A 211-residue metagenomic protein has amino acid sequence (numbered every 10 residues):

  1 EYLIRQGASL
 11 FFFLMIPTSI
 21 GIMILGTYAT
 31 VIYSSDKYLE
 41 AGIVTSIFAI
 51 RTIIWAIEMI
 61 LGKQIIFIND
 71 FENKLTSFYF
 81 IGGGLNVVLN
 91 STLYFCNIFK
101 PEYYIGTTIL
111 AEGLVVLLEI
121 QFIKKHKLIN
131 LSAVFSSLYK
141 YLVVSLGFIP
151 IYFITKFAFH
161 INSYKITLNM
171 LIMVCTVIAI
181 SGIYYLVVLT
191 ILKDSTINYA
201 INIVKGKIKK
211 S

Functional and structural regions predicted by a protein language model:
E1-F80: Specific pore-lining/lateral-gate transmembrane helices of multi-pass inner-membrane transport and insertion machines
Y2-G7, K74-L75, I129-L142: Membrane-helix boundary/juxtamembrane motif in polytopic membrane proteins
F12, G21-L25, E58, L85 (+3 more regions): Residue-level signal for transmembrane alpha-helical positions in Major Facilitator Superfamily
L25-T30, S34-Y38, D70-F71, L93-I98 (+2 more regions): Short helix-capping/hinge motifs at transmembrane helix termini and TM-loop junctions
E40-V44, K100, Y104, A133 (+3 more regions): Residue-level signature of transmembrane alpha-helical entry/exit and packing/kink sites in multi-pass membrane
G62-D70, I120-S136, Y164: Alpha-helical transmembrane segments
N73-P101, T107, A111-I123, K140-F159 (+1 more regions): Alpha-helical transmembrane segments of multi-pass membrane transporters and transport-associated inner-membrane enzymes
H126-L131, F135, F153-S211: Membrane-proximal transmembrane or re-entrant/amphipathic helices at the cytosolic face
